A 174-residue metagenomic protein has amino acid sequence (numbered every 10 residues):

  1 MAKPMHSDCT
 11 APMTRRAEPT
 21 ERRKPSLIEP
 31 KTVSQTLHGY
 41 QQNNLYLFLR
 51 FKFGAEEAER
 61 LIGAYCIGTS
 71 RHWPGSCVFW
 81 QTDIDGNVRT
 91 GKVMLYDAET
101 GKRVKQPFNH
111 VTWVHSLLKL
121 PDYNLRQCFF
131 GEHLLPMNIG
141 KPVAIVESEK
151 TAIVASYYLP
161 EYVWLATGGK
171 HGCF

Functional and structural regions predicted by a protein language model:
M1-S76, A98-L117: Non-catalytic accessory segments of DNA primases and related replication-initiation nucleases
V78-F174: Phosphate-handling DNA/RNA-contact segment within nucleic-acid enzymes
